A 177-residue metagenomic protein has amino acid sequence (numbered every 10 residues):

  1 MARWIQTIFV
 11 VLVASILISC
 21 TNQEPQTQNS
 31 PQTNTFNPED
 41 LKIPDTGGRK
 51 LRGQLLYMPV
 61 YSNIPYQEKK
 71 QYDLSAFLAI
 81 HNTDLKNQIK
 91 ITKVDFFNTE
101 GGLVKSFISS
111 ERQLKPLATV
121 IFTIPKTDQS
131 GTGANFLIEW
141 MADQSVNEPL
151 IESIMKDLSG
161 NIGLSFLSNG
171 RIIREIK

Functional and structural regions predicted by a protein language model:
M1-I8: Bacterial N-terminal signal peptides that target proteins for export
S15-S19: C-terminal motif of bacterial Sec signal peptides marking the signal peptidase cleavage site
T21-E24: Bacterial signal peptide processing site
Q26-F36, D128-K177: Terminal connector regions
Q28-K50: Post-signal peptide N-terminal segment of mature Sec-exported envelope proteins
Q71-F77: Short, solvent-exposed loop/turn segments enriched in Ser/Thr/Gly
H81-G102, M141: Short acidic, flexible loop segments centered on an aromatic residue
T99-N135: Intrinsically disordered, low-complexity Pro/Gly/Ser/Thr-rich segments with frequent PxxP/GP/PP motifs and embedded
